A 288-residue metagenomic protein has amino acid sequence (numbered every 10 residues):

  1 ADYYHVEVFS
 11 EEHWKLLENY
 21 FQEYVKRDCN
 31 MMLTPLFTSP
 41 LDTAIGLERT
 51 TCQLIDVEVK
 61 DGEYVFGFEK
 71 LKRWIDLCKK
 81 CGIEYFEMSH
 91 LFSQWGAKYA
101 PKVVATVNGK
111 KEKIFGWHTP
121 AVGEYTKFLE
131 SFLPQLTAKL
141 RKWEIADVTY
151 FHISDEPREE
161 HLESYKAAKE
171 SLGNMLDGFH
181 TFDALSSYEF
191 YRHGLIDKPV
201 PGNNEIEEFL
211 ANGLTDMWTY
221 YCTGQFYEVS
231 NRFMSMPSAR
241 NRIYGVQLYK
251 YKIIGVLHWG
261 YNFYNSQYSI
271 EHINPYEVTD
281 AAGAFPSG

Functional and structural regions predicted by a protein language model:
A1-M175, D183-H193, Y264-N265: Aromatic-lined carbohydrate-binding surfaces of glycoside hydrolases
A138-I153, L162-G288: Substrate-binding groove of N-acetylhexosamine-processing glycoside hydrolases
